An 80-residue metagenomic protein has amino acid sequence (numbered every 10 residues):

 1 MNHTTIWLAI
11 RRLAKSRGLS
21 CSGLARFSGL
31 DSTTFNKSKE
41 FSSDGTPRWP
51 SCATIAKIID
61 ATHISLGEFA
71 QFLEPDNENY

Functional and structural regions predicted by a protein language model:
M1-R26: A short, Lys/Arg-rich alpha-helix, primarily the initiator
L13, F27, K37-S38, F72: Residues in the recognition helix of alpha-helical DNA-binding motifs
S20, D31-T34, S51, S65: Short coil turns linking two alpha-helices in DNA-binding domains
G29-R48: Recognition helix of helix-turn-helix/homeodomain-like DNA-binding domains that insert into the DNA major groove
K37, D60, G67-Y80: Short, charged recognition helix plus adjacent turn of helix-turn-helix-like nucleic-acid-binding domains
S43-D60: Short, basic-rich loop-to-helix N-cap that marks the start of a DNA-contacting helix
